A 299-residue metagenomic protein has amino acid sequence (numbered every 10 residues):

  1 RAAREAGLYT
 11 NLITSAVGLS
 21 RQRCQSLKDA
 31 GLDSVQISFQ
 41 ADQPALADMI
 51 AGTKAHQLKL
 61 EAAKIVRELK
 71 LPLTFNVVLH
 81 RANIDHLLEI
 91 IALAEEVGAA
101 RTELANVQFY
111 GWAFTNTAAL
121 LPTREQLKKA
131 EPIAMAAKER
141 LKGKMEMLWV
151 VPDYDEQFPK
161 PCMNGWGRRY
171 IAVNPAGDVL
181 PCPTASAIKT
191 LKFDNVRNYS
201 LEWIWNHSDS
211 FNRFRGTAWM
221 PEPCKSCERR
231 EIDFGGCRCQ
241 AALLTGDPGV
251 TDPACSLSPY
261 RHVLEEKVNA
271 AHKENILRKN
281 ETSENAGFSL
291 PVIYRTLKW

Functional and structural regions predicted by a protein language model:
R1-A3: N-terminal active-site wall of soluble small-molecule enzyme domains
A6-Y9, Q25, D29-S34, S38-Y199: Radical SAM enzyme [4Fe-4S]-AdoMet core and its adjacent flexible, acidic and glycine-rich loops/tails across
A16-V17: Short beta-strand->alpha-helix junction loop in the catalytic core of nucleotide-activated group-transfer enzymes
S186-W299: Flexible mid-to-C-terminal extensions adjoining Fe-S/redox cofactors in radical SAM and related proteins
